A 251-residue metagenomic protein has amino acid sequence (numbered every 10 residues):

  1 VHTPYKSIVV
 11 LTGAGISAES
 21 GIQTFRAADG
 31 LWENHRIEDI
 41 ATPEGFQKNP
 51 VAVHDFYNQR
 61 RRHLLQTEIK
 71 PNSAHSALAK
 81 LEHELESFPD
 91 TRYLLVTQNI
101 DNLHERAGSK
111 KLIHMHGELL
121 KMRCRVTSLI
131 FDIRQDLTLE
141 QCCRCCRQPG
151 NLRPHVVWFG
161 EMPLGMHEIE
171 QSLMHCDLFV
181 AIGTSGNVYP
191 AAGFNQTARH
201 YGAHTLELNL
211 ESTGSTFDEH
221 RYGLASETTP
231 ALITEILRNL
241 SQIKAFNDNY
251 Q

Functional and structural regions predicted by a protein language model:
V1-Q251: Conserved catalytic core of sirtuin-type NAD+-dependent deacylases
